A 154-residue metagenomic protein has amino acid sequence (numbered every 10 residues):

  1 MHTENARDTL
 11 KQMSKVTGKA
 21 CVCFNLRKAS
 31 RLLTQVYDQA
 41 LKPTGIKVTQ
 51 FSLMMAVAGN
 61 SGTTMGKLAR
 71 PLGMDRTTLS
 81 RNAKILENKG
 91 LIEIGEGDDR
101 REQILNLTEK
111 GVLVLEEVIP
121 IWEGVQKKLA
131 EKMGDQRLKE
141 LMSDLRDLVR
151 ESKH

Functional and structural regions predicted by a protein language model:
M1-K15, Q136-H154: C-terminal regulatory/oligomerization modules of transcriptional regulators
M1-T44: N-terminal leader segment of winged-helix/HTH proteins
R27, M55-G59, I119: Short, locally clustered residues in the helix-turn-helix/winged-helix DNA-binding domain
L32, V36, S52-M55, L113: Pre-recognition alpha-helix immediately N-terminal to the DNA-recognition helix within helix-turn-helix or winged-helix
T34, K84-S143: Charged, amphipathic alpha-helical coiled-coil/dimerization segments
T49-F51, T77: Key DNA-contact positions within bacterial/archaeal DNA-binding proteins
N60-T64: Short capping segments at the starts of secondary-structure elements
M65-G66, T77, K84, Q103: Residues within helix-turn-helix
